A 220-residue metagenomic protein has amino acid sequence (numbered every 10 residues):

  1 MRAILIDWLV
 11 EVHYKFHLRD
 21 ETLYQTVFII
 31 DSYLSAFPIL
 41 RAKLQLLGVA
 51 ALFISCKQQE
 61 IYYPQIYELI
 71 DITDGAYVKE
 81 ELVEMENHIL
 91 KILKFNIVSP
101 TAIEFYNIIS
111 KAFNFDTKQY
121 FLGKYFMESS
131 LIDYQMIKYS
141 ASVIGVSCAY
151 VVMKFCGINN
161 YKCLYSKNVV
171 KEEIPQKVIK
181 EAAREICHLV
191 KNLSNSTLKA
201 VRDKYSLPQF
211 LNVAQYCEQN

Functional and structural regions predicted by a protein language model:
M1-V49, F53-N220: Acidic, serine/threonine-rich low-complexity regulatory regions at protein termini of eukaryotic cell-cycle
